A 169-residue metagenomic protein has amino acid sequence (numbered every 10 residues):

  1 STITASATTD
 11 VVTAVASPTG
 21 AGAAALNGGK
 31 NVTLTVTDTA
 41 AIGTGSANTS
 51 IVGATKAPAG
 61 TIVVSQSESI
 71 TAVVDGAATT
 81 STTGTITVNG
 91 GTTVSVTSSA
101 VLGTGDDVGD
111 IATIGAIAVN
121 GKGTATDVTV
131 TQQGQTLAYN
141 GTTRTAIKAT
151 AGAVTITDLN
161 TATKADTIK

Functional and structural regions predicted by a protein language model:
S1-K169: Solvent-exposed, low-complexity segments and loops of surface/extracellular structural proteins
